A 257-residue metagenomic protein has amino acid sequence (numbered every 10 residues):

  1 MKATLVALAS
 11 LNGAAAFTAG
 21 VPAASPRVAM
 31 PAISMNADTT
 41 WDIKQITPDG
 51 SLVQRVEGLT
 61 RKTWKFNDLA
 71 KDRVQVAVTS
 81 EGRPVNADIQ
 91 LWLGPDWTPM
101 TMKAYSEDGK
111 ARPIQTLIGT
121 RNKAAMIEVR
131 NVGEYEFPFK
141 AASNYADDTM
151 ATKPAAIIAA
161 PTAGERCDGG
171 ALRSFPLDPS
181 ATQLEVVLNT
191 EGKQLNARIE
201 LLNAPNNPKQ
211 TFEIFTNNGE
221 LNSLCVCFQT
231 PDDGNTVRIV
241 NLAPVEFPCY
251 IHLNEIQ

Functional and structural regions predicted by a protein language model:
M1-A29: N-terminal chloroplast transit peptides
A16-F17, M30-T40: N-terminal mitochondrial targeting presequences
M35-Q257: Acidic, Ser/Thr/Pro
